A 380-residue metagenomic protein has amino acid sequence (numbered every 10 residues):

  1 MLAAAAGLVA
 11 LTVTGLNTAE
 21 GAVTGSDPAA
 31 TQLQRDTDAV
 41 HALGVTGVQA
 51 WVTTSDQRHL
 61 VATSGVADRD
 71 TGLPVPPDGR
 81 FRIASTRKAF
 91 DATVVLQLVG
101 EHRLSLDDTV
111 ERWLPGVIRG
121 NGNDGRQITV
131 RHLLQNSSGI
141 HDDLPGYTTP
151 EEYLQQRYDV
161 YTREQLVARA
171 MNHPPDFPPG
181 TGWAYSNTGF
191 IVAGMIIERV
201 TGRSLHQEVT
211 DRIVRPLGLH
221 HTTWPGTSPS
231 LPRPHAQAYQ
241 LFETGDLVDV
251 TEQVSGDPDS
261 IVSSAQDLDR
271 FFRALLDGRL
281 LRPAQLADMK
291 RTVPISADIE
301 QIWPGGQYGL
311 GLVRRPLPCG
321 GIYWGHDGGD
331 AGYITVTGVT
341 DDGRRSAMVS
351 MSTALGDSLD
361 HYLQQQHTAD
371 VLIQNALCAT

Functional and structural regions predicted by a protein language model:
M1-A6: N-terminal export and membrane-targeting signals
L11, G15-A62, V250-T380: Catalytic loop of the DD-peptidase/beta-lactamase superfamily, centered on the K-T-G motif and neighboring
A29, L33, I83-R87, D91 (+4 more regions): Hydrophobic (often cysteine-bearing) scaffold residues that line and stabilize catalytic clefts of nucleotide/cofactor
T37, D56, K88-D91, V95 (+8 more regions): Residue-level preference for non-acidic, small/hydrophobic
G44-T46, D70-L133, F177-S186, G256-D259: Short active-site loop at a secondary-structure junction that contains or immediately precedes the catalytic residue(s)
W51-T53, T109, T210: Outer-envelope exported proteins of Gram-negative bacteria
S55-V75: N-terminal, post-signal-peptide region of Sec/Tat-exported proteins
R58, G122-Y323, D327: Short, surface-exposed loop or secondary-structure junction motifs that flank catalytic or metal-binding residues
